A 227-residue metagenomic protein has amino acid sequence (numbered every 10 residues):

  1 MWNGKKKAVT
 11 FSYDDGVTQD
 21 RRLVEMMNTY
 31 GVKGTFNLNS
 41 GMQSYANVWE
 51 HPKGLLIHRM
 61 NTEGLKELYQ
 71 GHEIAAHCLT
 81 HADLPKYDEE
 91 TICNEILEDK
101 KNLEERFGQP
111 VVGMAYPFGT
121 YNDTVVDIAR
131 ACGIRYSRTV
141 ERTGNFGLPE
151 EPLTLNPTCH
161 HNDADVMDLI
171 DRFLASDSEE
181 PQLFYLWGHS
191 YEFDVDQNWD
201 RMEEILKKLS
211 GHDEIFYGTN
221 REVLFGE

Functional and structural regions predicted by a protein language model:
M1-Q19: Boundary/entry segment of secreted carbohydrate-active catalytic domains
M1-W2, T29-G31, S40, E104 (+3 more regions): C-terminal domain-boundary segment and adjacent tail
T10-F11, E73, I215: Hydrophobic "anchor" residues on beta-strands that sit immediately upstream of conserved functional sites
F11-S12, A76, Y136-R138, G147-D171 (+2 more regions): Glycan-processing catalytic domains of CAZymes
Y13-G16, C78, S190, N220: Active-site metal-binding loops of divalent metal-dependent hydrolases
D15-T18, P117-Y121, H161-N162: Short beta->alpha connector loops
R22-M26, T124-I128, R201, I205: A short acidic, amphipathic alpha-helical/loop segment
N28-V125, R130-R135, R142-L155, Q182-F193: Metal-dependent polysaccharide deacetylase catalytic core of the NodB/CE4 family, i.e., the active-site-bearing domain
